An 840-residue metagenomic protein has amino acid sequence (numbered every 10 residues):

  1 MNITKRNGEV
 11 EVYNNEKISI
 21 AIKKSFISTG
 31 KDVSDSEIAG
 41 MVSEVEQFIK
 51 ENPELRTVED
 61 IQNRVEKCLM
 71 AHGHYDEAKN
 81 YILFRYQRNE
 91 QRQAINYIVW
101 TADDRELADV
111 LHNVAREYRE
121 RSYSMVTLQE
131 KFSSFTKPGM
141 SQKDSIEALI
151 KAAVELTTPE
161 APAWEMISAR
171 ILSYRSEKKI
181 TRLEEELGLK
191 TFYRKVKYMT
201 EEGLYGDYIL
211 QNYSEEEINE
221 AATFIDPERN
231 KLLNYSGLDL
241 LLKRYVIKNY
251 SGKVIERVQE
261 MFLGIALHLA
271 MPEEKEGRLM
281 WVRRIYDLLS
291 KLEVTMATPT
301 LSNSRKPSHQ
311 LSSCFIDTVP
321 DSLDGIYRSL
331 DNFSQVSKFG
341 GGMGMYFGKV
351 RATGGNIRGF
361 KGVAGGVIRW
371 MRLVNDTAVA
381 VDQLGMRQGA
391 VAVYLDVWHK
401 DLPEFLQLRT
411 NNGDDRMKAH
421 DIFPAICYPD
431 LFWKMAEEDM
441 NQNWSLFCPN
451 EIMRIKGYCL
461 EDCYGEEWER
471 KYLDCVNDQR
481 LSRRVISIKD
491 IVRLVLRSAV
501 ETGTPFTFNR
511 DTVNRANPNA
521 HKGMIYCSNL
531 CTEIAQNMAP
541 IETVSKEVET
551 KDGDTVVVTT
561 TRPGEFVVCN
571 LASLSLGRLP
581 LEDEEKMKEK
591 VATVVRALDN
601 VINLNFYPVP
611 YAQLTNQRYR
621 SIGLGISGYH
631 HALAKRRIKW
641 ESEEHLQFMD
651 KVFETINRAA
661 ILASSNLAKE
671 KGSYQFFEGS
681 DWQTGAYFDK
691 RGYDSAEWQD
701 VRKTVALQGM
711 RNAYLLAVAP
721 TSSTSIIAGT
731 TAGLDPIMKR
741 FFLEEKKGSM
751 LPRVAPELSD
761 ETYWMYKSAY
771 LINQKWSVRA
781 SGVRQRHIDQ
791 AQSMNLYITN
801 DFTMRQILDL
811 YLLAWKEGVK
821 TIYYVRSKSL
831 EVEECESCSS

Functional and structural regions predicted by a protein language model:
E9, S36-L263, M280-Y286: Core nucleic-acid recognition elements
E9-Y13, V33-S36, I98, A102 (+19 more regions): Alpha-helix capping and helix-loop boundary segments enriched in small/acidic/polar residues
N14-D32, L107-R121, L263-A270, A732-I737: Short, surface-exposed, low-complexity cationic segments
N80-R85, W164-V196, Y428, N514-Q536 (+7 more regions): Terminal amphipathic helices with adjacent charged low-complexity linkers/tails
E217-E220, D226, K231-D239, T532-Q536 (+6 more regions): Catalytic alpha/beta core of large soluble enzyme barrels
I247, K253, E260-R278, V282 (+10 more regions): Function-dense linear segments that define catalytic or interfacial modules in macromolecule-processing proteins
L288, L330, K590-Q613, K639-T721 (+1 more regions): Internal maturation/activation junctions in enzymes
Q407, I422-V495, A499-T502: Polar, glycine-rich mid-to-C-terminal structural blocks that act as macromolecule-binding/assembly scaffolds
